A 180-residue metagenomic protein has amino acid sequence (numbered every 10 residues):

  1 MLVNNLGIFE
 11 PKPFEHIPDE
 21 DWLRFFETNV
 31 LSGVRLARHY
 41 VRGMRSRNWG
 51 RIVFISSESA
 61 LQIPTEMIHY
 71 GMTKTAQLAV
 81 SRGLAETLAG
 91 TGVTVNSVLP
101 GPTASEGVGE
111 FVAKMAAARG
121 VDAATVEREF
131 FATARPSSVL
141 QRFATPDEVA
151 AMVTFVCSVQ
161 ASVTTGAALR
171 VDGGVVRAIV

Functional and structural regions predicted by a protein language model:
P13-F14, D21-F26, A134: Substrate-binding pocket helix/loop in short-chain dehydrogenase/reductase
E15, Q62-I68, G90-T91, Q141 (+1 more regions): Active-site loop immediately N-terminal to the catalytic Tyr-X3-Lys motif of short-chain dehydrogenase/reductase
A37, T73, S81: Active-site helix of classical SDR
R42, E86-T87, S162: Alpha-helical segment proximal to the catalytic Tyr-Lys
S57: Residue(s) in the substrate-gating loop at a strand-loop-helix junction that position the organic substrate next
Q62, V153-T154, Q160, T165-V180: Short C-terminal tail/terminal secondary-structure segment of NAD(P)H-dependent dehydrogenase/reductase domains
A89, T94, T164-G166: Short, small/polar-rich loop/turn modules that mediate ligand/substrate recognition or access, typified
